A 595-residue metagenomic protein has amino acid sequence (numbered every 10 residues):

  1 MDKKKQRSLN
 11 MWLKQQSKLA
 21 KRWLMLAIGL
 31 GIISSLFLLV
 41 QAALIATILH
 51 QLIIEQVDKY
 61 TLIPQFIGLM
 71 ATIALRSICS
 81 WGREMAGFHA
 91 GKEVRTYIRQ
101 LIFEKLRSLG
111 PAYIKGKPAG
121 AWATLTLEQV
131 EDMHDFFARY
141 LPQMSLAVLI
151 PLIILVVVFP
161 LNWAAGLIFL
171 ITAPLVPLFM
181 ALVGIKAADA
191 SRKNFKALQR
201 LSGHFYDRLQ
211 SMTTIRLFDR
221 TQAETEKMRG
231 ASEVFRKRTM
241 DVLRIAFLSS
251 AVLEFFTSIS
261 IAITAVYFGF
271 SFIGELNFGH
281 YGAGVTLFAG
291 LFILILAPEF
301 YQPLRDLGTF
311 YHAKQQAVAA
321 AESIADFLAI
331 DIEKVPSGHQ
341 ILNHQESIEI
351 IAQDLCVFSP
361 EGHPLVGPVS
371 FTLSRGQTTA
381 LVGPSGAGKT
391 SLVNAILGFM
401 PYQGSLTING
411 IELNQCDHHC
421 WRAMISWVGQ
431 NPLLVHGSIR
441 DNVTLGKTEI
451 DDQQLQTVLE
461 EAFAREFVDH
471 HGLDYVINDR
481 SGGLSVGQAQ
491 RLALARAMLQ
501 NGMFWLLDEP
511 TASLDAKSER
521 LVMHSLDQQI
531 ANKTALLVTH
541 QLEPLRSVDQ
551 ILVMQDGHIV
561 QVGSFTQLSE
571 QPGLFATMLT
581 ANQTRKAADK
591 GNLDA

Functional and structural regions predicted by a protein language model:
M1-L36, P64, D132, K237 (+5 more regions): Membrane-integrated ABC transporters
K14, K18-K21, P111, E128-F137 (+6 more regions): An intracellular "coupling" helix at the cytosolic face of ABC transporter transmembrane type-1 domains
L19, L24-I33, Q143-K193, Y267-F270: Transmembrane helices of ABC transporter permease
K21-I78, L161-A164, L276, H280-A283: Transmembrane helix-loop-helix hairpins at lipid-water interfaces of multipass membrane proteins, especially the type-1
L217-R220, A297-F327, S438: Cytosolic ends of transmembrane helices, especially the final helix of ABC transmembrane type-1 domains
A395, P432-D479, N501-G502, K517 (+2 more regions): Conserved "ABC signature" C-loop
H524, Q541, R546-A595: C-terminal portion of ABC ATPase nucleotide-binding domains
